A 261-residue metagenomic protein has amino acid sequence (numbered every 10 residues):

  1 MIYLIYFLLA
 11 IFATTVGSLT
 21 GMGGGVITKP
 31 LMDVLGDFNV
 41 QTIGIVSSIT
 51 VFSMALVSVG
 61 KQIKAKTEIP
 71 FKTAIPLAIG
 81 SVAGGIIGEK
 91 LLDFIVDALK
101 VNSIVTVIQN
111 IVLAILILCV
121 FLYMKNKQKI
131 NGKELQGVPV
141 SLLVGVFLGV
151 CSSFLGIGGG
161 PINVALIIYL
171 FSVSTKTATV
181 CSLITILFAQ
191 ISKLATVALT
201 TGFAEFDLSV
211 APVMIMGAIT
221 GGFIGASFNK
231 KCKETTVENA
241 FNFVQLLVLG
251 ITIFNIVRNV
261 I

Functional and structural regions predicted by a protein language model:
M1-A13, V34-T42, G60-L148, L199-I261: Juxtamembrane transmembrane-helix boundary motif
I11-G21, V146-L155: Transmembrane alpha-helix interface/packing and boundary motifs in multi-pass membrane proteins, characterized by
T28-T42, I162-T177: Interfacial segments of multi-pass membrane proteins
K29, S58-A65, C151-S153, N163-I168 (+1 more regions): Generic transmembrane alpha-helix signature in multi-pass membrane proteins, especially transporters/channels
N39-S47, P70-P76, S172-L183: Membrane-interface alpha-helices at helix entry/exit sites of multi-pass transporters
V46-K61: Transmembrane alpha-helices of multi-pass small-molecule transport proteins
E134-K176: Transmembrane alpha-helical segments that form core, pore/gating elements of small-molecule transporters/exporters
V180-A195, S209: Hydrophobic alpha-helical transmembrane segments of multi-pass integral membrane proteins, especially transporters
